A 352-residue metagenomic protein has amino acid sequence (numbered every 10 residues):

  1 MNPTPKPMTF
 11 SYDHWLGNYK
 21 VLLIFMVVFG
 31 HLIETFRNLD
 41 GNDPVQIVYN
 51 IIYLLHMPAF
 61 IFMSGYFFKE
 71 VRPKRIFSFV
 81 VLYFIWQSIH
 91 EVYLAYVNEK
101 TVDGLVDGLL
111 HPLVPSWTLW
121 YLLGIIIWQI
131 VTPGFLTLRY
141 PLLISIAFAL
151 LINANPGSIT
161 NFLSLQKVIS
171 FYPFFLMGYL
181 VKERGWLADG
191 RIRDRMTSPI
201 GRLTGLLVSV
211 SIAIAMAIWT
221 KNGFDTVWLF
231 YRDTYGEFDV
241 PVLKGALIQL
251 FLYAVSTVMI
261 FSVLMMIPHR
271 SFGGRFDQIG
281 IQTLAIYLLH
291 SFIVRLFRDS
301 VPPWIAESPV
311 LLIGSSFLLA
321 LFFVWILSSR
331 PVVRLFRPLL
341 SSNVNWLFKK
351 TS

Functional and structural regions predicted by a protein language model:
M1-S352: Alpha-helical transmembrane segments and their immediate juxtamembrane cytosolic regions
